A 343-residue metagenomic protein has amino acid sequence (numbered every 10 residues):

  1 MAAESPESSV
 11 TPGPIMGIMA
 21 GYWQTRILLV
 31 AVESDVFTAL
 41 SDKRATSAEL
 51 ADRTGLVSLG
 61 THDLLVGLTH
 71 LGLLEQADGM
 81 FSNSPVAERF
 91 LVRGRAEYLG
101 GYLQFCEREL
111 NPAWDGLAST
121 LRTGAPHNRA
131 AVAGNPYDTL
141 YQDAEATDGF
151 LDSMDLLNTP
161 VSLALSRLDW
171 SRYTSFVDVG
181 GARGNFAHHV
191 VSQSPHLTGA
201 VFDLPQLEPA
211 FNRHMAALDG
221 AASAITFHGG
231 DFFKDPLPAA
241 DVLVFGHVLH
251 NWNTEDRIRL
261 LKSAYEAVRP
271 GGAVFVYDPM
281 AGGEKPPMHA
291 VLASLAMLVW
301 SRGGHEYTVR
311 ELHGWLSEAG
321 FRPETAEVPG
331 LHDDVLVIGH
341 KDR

Functional and structural regions predicted by a protein language model:
A2, P12-S34, T38-R44, D52-R53 (+1 more regions): Conserved Class I S-adenosyl-L-methionine-dependent methyltransferase catalytic core
A2-Q76, W170, S175-R343: Alpha-helical subdomain
